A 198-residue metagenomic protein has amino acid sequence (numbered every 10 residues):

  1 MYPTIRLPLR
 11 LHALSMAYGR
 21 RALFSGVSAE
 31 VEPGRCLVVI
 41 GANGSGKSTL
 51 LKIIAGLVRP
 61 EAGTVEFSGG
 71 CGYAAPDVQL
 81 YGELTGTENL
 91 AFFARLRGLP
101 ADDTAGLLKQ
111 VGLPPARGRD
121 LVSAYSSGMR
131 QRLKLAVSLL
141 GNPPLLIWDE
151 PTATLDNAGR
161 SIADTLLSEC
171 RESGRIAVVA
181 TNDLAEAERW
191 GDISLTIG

Functional and structural regions predicted by a protein language model:
L9, F24-G26: Conserved structural motif at the start of ABC-family nucleotide-binding domains
I40-A42: The feature captures the beta-strand-to-loop junction immediately N-terminal to the Walker
A55: Helix-to-loop junction immediately C-terminal to a conserved catalytic motif
D102-R117: Conserved ABC ATPase "signature" region
L135: Hydrophobic anchor residue at the start of the ABC signature
L146-E150: Catalytic Walker B motif of ABC-type/P-loop ATPase nucleotide-binding domains
